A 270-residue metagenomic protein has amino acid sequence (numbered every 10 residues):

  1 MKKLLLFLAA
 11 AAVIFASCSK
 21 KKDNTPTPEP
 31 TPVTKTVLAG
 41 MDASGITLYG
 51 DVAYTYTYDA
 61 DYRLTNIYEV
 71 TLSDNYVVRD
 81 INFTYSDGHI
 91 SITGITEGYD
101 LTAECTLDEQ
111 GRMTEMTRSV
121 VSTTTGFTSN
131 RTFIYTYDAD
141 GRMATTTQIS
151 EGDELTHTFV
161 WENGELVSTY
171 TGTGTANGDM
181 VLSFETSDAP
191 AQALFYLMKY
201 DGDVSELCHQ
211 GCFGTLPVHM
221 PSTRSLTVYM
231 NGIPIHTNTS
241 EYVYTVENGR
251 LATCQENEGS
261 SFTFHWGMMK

Functional and structural regions predicted by a protein language model:
M1-L4, K20: Positively charged n-region of N-terminal signal peptides that target proteins for export
L5-A9: Sec-dependent signal peptide hydrophobic core
I14-S17: C-terminal motif of bacterial Sec signal peptides marking the signal peptidase cleavage site
K21-K270: Buried hydrophobic residues that stabilize the cores of well-folded domains
